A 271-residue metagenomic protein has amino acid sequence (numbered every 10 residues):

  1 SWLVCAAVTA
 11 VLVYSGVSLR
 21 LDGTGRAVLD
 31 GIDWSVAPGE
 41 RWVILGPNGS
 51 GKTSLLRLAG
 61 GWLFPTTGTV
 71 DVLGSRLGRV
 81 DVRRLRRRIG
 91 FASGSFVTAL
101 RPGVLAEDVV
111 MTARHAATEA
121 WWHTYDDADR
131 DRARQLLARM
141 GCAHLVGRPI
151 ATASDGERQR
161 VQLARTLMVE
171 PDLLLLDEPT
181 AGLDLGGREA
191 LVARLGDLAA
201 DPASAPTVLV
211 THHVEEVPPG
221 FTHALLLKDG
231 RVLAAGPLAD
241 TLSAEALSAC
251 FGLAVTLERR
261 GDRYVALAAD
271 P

Functional and structural regions predicted by a protein language model:
L45-P47: The feature captures the beta-strand-to-loop junction immediately N-terminal to the Walker
G60: Helix-to-loop junction immediately C-terminal to a conserved catalytic motif
G68-R76, L85: Conserved ABC transporter NBD signature motif
S95-T152: ABC-family P-loop ATPase nucleotide-binding domains
E170: Conserved catalytic motifs of ABC-family nucleotide-binding domains
L174-E178: Catalytic Walker B motif of ABC-type/P-loop ATPase nucleotide-binding domains
A224-P237: H-loop (His-switch) and adjacent beta-strand-loop-beta switch element of ABC-type ATPase nucleotide-binding domains
